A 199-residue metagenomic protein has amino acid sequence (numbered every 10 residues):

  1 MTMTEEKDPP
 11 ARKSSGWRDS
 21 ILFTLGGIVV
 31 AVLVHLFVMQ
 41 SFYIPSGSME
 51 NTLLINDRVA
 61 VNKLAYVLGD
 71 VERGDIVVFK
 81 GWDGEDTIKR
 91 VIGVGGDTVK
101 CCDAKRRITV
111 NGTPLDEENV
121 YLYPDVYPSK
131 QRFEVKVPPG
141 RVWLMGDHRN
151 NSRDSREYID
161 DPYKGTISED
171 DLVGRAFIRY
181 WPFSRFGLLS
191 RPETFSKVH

Functional and structural regions predicted by a protein language model:
T2-R18, L22, F37-Y43, E50-H199: Soluble "head" domains of membrane/secretory-pathway proteins
